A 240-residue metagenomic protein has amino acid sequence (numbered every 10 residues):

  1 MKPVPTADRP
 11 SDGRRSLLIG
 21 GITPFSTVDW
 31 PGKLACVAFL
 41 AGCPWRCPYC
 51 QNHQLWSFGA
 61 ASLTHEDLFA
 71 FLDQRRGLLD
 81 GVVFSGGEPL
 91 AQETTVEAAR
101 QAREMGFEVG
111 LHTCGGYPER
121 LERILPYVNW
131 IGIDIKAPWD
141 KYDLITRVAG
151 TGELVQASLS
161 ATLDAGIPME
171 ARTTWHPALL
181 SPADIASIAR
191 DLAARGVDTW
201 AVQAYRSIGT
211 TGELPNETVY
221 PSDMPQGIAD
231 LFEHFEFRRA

Functional and structural regions predicted by a protein language model:
M1-G32, P177-A240: Auxiliary Fe-S-binding modules of radical SAM enzymes
D12-L18, L55-A70: Non-heme iron-sulfur electron-transfer modules
T23-S26, C36-V37, F71: Short secondary-structure capping/turn segments at boundaries of alpha-helices and beta-strands
V28-H65: Canonical Radical SAM [4Fe-4S] cluster-binding loop centered on the CxxxCxxC motif and its immediate flanking residues
A61-H65, V148-G152, T218-S222: Flexible, glycine- and charge-enriched loops at secondary-structure boundaries
F69-Q74, L78-G81, L90-N216: Conserved AdoMet/S-adenosylmethionine-binding subsite of the radical SAM
G87: Active-site beta-strand/loop signature of hydrolases that rely on acidic residues for catalysis
